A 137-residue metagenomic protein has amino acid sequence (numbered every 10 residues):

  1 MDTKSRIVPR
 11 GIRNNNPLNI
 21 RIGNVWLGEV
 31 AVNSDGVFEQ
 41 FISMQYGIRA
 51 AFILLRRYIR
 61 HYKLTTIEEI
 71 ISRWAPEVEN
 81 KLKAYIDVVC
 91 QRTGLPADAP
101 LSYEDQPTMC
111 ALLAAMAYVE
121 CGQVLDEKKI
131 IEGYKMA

Functional and structural regions predicted by a protein language model:
M1-A137: Cell-wall polysaccharide-cleaving catalytic domain and substrate-binding groove, primarily in peptidoglycan/chitin
